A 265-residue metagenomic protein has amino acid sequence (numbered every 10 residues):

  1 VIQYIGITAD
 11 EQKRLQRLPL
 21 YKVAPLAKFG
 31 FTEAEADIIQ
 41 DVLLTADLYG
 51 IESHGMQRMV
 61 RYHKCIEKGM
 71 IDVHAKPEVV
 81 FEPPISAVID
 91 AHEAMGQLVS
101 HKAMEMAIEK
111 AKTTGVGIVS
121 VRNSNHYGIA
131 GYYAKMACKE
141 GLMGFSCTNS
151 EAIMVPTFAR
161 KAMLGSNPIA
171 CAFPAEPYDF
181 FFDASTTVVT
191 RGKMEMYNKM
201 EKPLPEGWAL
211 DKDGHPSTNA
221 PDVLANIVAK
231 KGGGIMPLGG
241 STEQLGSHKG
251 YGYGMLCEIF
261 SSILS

Functional and structural regions predicted by a protein language model:
V1-F29: Generic N-terminal amphipathic, Lys/Arg-enriched alpha-helix
E11-L15, F31-G55, I71-E82: N-terminal glycine-rich anion-binding loops that anchor highly charged ligand groups
H54-I108: Active-site cofactor/substrate anionic-group-binding motifs, chiefly glycine- and Lys/Arg-rich phosphate-binding loops
V79-D90, H101-G117, S217-G240: Residues forming anionic-ligand binding surfaces in small-molecule and nucleic-acid pockets of primarily soluble enzymes
P84, V88-E176, A184-S185: A generic, well-ordered mixed alpha/beta core segment in the N-terminal half of proteins
M154-V228: Phosphate/diphosphate-binding glycine-rich loops and adjacent basic-rich segments that engage nucleotide
G233-S265: Internal helical hairpin/lid segments
